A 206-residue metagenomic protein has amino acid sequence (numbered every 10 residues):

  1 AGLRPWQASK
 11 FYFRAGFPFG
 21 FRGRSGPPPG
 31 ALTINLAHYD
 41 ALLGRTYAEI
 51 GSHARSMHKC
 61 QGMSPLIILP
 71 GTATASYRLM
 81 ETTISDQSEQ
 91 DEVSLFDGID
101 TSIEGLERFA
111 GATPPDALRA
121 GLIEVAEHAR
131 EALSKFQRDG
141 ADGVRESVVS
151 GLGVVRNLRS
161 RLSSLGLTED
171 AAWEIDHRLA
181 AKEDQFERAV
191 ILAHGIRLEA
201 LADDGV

Functional and structural regions predicted by a protein language model:
A1-G195: Metal-dependent de-N-acetylase/amidase catalytic core
I196-A200: Proline-enriched interdomain boundary motifs that mark the N-terminal boundary and often initiate the first structured
L201-G205: Short beta-strand segments of immunoglobulin-like
